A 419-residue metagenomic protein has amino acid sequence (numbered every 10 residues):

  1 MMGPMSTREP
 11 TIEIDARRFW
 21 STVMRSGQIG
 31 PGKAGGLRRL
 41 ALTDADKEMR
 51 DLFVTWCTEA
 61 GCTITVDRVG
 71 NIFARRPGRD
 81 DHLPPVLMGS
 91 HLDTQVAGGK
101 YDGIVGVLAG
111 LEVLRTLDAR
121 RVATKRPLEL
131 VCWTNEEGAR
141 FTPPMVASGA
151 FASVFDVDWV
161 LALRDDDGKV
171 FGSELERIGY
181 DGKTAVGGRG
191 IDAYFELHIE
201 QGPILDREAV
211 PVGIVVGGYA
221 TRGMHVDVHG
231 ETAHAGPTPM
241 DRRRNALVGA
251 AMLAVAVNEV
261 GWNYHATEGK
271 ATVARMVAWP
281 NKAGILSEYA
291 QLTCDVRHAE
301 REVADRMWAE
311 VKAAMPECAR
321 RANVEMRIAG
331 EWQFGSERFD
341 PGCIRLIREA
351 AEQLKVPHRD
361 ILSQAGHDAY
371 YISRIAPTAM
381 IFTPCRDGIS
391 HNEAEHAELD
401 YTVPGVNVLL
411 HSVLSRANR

Functional and structural regions predicted by a protein language model:
E13-G99: Acidic/His- and Gly-rich active-site-bordering loop/insert found across diverse amide/peptide-bond hydrolases
F19-G32, G89-S90, H358-V408, V413-R416: Zn-dependent metallopeptidase/amidohydrolase metal-coordination segment
S26, M88, A97-E137, R222-V228 (+4 more regions): Alpha-helical metal-binding/catalytic segments enriched in His/Glu/Asp
R39-L42, T272-N281, T293-E300, E325-I344 (+2 more regions): A short beta-alpha structural unit
T65-D67, A123-P127, G182-G187, P237 (+4 more regions): Flexible, glycine/charged-enriched surface loops at secondary-structure junctions
L92-T94, L128-A139, Q201, T232 (+3 more regions): Acidic, glycine-rich active-site loops and adjacent beta-strand->loop/helix elements that engage anionic groups
N135-E136, R140-E302: Midchain, well-structured core segments that form catalytic/ion-binding scaffolds
V216, H234, T238-N263, W308-A313 (+2 more regions): His/Asp/Glu-rich mid-to-C-terminal helical/loop segments that flank catalytic regions of hydrolases
